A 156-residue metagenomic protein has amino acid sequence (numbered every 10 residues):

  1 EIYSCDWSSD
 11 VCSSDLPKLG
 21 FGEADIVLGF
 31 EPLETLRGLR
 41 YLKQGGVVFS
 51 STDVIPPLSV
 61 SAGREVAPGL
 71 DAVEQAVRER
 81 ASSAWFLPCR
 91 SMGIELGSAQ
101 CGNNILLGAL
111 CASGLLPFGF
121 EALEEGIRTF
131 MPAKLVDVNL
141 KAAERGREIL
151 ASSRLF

Functional and structural regions predicted by a protein language model:
E1-V11: Single conserved hydrophobic/aromatic residue that forms the stacking wall/gate of nucleotide- or nucleobase-binding
W7, G22, Q100: Structured loop/turn residues at beta-strand edges in well-structured enzyme cores
D10, L19-D25, P57-S59: Short, basic, glycine/proline-bearing loop/turn elements
C12, F30-L33, S51-D53, R80 (+2 more regions): Fold-independent oxyanion-binding glycine-rich loops and adjacent beta-strand/coil segments at enzyme active sites
D15-T52: Glycine-rich phosphate-binding loop
T35-R37, P56-P57, G114: Short glycine-rich, flexible loops that bind phosphorylated cofactors or substrates
Y41-V77: ADP-ribose/adenylate-binding Rossmann-like module
A72-F156: Aromatic-enriched
